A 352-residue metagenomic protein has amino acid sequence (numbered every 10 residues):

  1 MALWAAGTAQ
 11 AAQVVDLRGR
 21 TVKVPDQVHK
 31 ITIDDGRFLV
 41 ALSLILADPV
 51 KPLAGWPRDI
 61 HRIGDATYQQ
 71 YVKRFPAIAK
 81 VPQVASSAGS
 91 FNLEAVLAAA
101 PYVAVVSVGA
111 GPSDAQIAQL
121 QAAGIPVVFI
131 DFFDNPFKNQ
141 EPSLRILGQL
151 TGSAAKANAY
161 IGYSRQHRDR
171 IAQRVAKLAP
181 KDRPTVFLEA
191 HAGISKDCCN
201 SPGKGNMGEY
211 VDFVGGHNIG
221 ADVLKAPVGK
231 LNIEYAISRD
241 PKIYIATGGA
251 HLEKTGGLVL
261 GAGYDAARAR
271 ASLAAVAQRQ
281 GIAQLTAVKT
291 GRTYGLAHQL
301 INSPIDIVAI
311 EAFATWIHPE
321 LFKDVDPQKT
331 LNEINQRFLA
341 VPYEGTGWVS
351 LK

Functional and structural regions predicted by a protein language model:
M1-A6: Bacterial N-terminal signal peptides
G7-S43, A155-E189, F322-K352: Bacterial Sec-exported substrate-binding components of ABC uptake systems
I33-D34, L39-A95, V103-G109: A short, structured surface patch at a secondary-structure boundary
R58-A66, S87, P112-I117, I130-S143 (+2 more regions): Extracytoplasmic ligand-binding site segments that recognize negatively charged/polar headgroups
Q83-A88, L93-G109, I125, I233-A250: Proline-aspartate-enriched helix->loop->beta-strand connector
N135-Q149, N158, G162, E253-K352: Structured C-terminal subdomain patch of bacterial secreted/periplasmic proteins
C199-A226: Alpha-helical, coiled-coil/dimerization segments enriched in small aliphatic residues
I219-Y235, R239-D265: Pocket-lining segment of extracytoplasmic ligand-binding domains
